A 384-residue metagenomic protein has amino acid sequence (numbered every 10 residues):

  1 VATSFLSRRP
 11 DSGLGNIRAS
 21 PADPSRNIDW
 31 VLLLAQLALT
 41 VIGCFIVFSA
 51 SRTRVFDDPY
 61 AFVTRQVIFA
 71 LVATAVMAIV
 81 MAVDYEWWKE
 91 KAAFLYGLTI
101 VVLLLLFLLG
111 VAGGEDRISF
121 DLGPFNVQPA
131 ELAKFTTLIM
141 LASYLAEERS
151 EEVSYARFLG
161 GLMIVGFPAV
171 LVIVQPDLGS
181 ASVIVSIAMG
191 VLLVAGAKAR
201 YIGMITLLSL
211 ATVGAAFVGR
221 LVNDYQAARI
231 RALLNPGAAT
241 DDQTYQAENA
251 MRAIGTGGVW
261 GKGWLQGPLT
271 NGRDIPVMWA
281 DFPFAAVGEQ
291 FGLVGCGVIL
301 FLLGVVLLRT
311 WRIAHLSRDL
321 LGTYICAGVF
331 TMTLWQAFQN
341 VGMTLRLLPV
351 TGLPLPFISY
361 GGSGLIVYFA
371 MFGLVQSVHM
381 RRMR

Functional and structural regions predicted by a protein language model:
V1-A19, Q336-R384: A juxtamembrane structural motif centered on a specific transmembrane helix
P21-L37: N-terminal membrane topogenic signal
A22-R26, V153, R157-F158, G272-I275 (+1 more regions): Helix-boundary and loop/linker segments of multi-pass membrane transporters
L32-S49, T53-E248, A285-L345, A370-L374: Hydrophobic alpha-helical transmembrane segments of multi-pass inner membrane proteins, especially in bacterial systems
S49-S51, G267, S359, S377: Short linear Ser/Thr-Pro motifs
G123-A133, V174-P176, G258, K262 (+1 more regions): Glycine/serine-rich anion-binding loops at beta->alpha junctions that coordinate negatively charged ligand groups
T244-L265: Extracytosolic (periplasmic/ER-lumenal) interhelical loops and adjacent juxtamembrane/interface segments of multi-pass
G258-V294, S317: Long extracytoplasmic/lumenal interhelical loops at the membrane interface of multi-pass membrane proteins
